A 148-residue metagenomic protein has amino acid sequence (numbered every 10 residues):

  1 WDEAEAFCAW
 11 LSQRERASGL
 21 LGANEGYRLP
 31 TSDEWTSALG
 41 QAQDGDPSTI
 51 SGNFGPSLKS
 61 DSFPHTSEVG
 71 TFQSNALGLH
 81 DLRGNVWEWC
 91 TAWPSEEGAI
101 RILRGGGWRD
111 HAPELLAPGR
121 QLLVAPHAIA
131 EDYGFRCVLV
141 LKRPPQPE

Functional and structural regions predicted by a protein language model:
W1-L122, P126-E131, P147: Functional-site microenvironments in short loops/helix caps that host divalent-cation chemistry
E131-P145: Short, structured beta-strand segments at or near domain termini in extracellular proteins/domains
